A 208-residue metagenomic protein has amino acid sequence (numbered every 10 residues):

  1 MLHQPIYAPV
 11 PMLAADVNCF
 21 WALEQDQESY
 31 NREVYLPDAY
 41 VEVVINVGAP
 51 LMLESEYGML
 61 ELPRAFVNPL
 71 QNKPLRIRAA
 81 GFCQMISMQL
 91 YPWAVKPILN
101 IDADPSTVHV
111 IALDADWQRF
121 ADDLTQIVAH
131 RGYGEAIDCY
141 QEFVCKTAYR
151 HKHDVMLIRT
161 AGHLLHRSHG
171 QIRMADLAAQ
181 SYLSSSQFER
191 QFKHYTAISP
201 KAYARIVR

Functional and structural regions predicted by a protein language model:
M1-A175, A179-S185, I198-S199: Alpha-helical bundle regulatory/interaction domains
A204-R208: Short, basic, alpha-helical segments at the C-terminal edge of helix-turn-helix-like DNA-binding modules
